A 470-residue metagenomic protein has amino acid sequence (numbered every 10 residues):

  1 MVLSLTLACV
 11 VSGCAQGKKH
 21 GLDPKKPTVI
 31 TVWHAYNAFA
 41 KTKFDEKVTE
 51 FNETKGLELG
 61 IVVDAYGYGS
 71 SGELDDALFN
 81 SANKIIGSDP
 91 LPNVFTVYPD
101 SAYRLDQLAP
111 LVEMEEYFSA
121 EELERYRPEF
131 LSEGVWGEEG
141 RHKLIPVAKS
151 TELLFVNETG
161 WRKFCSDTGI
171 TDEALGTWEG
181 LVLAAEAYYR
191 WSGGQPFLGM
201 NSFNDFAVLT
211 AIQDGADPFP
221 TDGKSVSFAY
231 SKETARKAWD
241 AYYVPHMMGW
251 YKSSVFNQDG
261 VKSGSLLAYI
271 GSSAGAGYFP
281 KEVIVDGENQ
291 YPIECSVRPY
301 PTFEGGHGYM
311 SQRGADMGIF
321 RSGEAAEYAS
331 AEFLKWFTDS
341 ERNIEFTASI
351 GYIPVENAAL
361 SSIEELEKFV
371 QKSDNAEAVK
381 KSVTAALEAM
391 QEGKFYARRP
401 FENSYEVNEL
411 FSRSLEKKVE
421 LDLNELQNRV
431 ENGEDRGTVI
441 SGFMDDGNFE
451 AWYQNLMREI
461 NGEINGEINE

Functional and structural regions predicted by a protein language model:
M1-I30, A451-E470: Short, low-complexity disordered leader/linker segments with a strong preference for bacterial N-terminal type II
K25-A102, D259: Early extracytoplasmic/lumenal segment of secretory-pathway proteins
F95-L153, V182, P292-P301: Hinge/lid segment of periplasmic solute-binding proteins
E115-Y126, T171-A174, A216-K237, V285-Q290 (+1 more regions): Short, solvent-exposed loop/beta-turn-alpha elements that line the ligand-binding surface or hinge of extracytoplasmic
W136-L154, R162, E179-S227: Extracytoplasmic/periplasmic solute-binding protein
V182-A187, T221-S254, C295-Y300: Glycine-centered hinge/linker elements that transmit conformational signals in sensory and ligand-binding systems
R236, M247-M248, D286-S361, K394: Extracytoplasmic/periplasmic substrate-recognition and gating elements
E377, T384-E470: Conserved C-terminal helix/tail region of periplasmic/extracytoplasmic solute-binding proteins
